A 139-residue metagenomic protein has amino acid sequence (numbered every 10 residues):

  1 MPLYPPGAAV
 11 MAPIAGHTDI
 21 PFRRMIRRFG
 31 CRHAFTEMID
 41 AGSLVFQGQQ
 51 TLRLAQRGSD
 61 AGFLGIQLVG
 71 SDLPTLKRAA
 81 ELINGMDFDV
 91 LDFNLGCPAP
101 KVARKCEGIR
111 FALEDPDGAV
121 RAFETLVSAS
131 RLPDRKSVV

Functional and structural regions predicted by a protein language model:
L3, I14-M86: Glycine-rich, positively charged N-terminal anion/phosphate-binding segment
Y4-A9: Extreme N-terminal starter segment of soluble prokaryotic enzymes
V10, F35, G65-Q67, D92-N94 (+1 more regions): Conserved beta-strand positions in the central sheet of alpha/beta enzyme cores
P13, G70, K77-A80, N84-D89 (+4 more regions): Conserved alpha/beta-domain cores
M38-Q49, L95-P116: Glycine-rich, proline-tolerant flexible connector loops at the mouths of alpha/beta enzymes
L54-G65, F111-D134: Alpha-helix-loop-beta-strand connector modules within alpha/beta enzyme cores
V138-V139: Conserved small/polar residues in nucleotide/adenosyl-binding loops
